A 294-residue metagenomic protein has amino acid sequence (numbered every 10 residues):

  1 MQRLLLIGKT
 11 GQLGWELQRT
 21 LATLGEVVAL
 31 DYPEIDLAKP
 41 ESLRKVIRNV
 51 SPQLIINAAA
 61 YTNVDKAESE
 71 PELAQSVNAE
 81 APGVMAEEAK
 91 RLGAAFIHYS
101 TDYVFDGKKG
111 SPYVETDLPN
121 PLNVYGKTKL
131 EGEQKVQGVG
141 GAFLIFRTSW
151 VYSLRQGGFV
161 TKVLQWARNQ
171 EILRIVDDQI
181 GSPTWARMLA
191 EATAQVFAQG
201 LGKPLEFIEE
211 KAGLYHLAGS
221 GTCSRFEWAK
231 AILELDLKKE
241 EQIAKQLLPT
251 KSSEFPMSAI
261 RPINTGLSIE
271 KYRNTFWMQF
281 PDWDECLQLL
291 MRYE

Functional and structural regions predicted by a protein language model:
R3-T20: N-terminal Rossmann NAD(P)H-binding glycine-rich loop of SDR-like oxidoreductase domains
A22-K45: Adenosine-cofactor binding site in Rossmann-like domains, unifying the SAM/SAH pocket of S-adenosylmethionine-dependent
E41-V77: NAD(P)H-binding glycine-rich loop region in Rossmannoid oxidoreductase-like domains and their noncatalytic homologs
I55, S69-I97: NAD(P)-cofactor binding segment of oxidoreductase domains
S76, A81-V84, R91, V104-F146 (+1 more regions): Catalytic helix-loop patch of NAD(P)-dependent Rossmann-fold dehydrogenases
Q134-Q195: NAD(P)-dependent short-chain dehydrogenase/reductase
A192-T193, Q199-M257: Mid/C-terminal beta-alpha module of Rossmann-like enzyme folds, strongest in SDR-family dehydrogenases/epimerases
R273, P281-E294: Amphipathic terminal alpha-helices
